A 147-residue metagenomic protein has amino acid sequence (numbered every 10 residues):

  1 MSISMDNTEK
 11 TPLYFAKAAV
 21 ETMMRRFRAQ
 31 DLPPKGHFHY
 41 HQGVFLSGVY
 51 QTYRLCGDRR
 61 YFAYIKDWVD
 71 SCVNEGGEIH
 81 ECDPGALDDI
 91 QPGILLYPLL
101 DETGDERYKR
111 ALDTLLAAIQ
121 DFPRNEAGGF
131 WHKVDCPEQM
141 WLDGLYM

Functional and structural regions predicted by a protein language model:
M1-P12: Mature N-terminal, pre-catalytic/accessory segment of carbohydrate-active enzymes
S2-S4, T22-R25, D31, H37-V44: N-terminal basic, low-complexity leaders that serve as flexible interaction/assembly modules and, when applicable, as
P12, Q51-D58: A short, Lys/Arg-enriched amphipathic alpha-helix followed by its capping loop at the start of a domain
P12-D31, R60-H80, R110-G129: Long, well-ordered core segments of solenoidal/helical folds
D31-P34, R54-C56: Short, hydrophobic transmembrane alpha-helix segments
F38-R54, P84-D101, M140-M147: Well-ordered alpha-helical segments within folded domains of soluble proteins
G85-N125: A contiguous, low-structure linker/loop signature
E126-L145: Flexible, surface-exposed loop/gating regions in the mature catalytic domains of secreted/periplasmic hydrolases
